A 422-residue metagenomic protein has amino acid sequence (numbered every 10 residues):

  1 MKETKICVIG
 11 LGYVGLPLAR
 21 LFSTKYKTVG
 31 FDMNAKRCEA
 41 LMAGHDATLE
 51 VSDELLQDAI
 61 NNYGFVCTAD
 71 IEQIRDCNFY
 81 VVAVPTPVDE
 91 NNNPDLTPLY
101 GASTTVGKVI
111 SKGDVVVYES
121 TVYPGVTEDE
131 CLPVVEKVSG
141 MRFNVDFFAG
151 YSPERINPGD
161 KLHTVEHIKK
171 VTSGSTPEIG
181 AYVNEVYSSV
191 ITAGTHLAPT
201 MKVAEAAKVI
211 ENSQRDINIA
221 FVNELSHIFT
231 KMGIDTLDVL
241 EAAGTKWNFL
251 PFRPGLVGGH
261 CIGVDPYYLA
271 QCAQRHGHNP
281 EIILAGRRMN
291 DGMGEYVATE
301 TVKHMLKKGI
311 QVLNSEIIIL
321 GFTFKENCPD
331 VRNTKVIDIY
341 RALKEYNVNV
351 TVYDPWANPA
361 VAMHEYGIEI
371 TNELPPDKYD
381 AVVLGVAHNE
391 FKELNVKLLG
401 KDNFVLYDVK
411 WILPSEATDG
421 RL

Functional and structural regions predicted by a protein language model:
M1-L422: Structural/interface elements that position substrates and couple domains in central-metabolism enzymes
